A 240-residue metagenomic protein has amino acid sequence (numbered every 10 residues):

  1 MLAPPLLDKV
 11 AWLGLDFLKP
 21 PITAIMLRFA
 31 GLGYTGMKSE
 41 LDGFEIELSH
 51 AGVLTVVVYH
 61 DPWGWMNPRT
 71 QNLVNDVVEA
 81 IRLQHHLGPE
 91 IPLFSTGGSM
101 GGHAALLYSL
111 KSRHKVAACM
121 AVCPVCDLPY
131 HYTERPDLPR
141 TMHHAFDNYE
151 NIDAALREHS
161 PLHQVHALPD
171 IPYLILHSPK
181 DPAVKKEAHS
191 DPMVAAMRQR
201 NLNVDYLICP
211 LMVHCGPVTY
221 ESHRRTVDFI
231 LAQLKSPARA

Functional and structural regions predicted by a protein language model:
M1-I22, D137-T141, A238-A240: A domain-start/cap signature at the N-terminus of enzymes
L7-V10, G14-E47: Short, surface-exposed "cap/lid" segments of acyl-processing enzymes
F29-A30, M66-N67, A188-A240: C-terminal catalytic histidine-bearing segment of alpha/beta-hydrolase fold enzymes
G33, P129-Q164: Mobile cap/lid helix-loop segments that gate and shape the active-site cleft of serine hydrolases
E45-W65: Conserved alpha/beta-hydrolase
W65-H86: Alpha/beta-hydrolase active-site loop
L83-Q84, E90-L138: Primarily recognizes the serine-hydrolase "nucleophile elbow" in alpha/beta-hydrolase and SGNH/GDSL folds
L168, I175-D181: Short beta-strand/loop motif that positions the catalytic acidic residue of the alpha/beta-hydrolase fold
